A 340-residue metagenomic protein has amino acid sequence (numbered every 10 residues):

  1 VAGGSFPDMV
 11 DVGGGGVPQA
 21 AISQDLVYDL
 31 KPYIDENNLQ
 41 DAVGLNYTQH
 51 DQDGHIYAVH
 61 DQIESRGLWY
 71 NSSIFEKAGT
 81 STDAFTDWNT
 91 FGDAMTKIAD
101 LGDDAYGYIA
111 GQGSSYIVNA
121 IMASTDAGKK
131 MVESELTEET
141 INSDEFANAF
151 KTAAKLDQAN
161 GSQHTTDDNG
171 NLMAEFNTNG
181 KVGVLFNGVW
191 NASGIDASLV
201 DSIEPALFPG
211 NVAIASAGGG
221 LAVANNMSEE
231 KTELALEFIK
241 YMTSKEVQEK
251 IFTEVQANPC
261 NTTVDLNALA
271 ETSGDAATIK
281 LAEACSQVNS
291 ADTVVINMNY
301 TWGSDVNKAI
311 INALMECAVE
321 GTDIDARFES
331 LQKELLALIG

Functional and structural regions predicted by a protein language model:
V1-A42, K77-A78, A174-F176, G183-V184 (+1 more regions): Extracytoplasmic "Venus flytrap"/periplasmic binding protein-like
V1-Q19, L39, E230-L234, K250 (+1 more regions): Conserved N-terminal structural module of periplasmic/extracytoplasmic solute-binding proteins
G13-G16, T86-G92, H164-T178: Short helix-initiation/N-cap motifs at beta->coil->alpha
G13-R66, N89-G92, N119, E204 (+2 more regions): Hinge/lid segment of periplasmic solute-binding proteins
T48, D53-D61, R66, N89-E138: Extracytoplasmic/periplasmic solute-binding protein
A78, Q158, D196-N258: Extracytoplasmic/periplasmic substrate-recognition and gating elements
M95-K97, E135-T166: Glycine-centered hinge/linker elements that transmit conformational signals in sensory and ligand-binding systems
I279-E334: C-terminal capping/gating helix-and-loop segments adjacent to ligand/active sites or protein-protein/ligand interfaces
